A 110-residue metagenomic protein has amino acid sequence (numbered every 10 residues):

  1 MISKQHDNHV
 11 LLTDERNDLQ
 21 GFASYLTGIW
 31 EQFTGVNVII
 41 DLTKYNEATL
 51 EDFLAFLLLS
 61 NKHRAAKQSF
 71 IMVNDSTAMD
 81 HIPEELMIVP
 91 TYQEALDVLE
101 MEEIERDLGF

Functional and structural regions predicted by a protein language model:
I2-F110: Amphipathic, Lys/Arg-enriched alpha-helical "gate/interface" segment within cytosolic domains that mediates
